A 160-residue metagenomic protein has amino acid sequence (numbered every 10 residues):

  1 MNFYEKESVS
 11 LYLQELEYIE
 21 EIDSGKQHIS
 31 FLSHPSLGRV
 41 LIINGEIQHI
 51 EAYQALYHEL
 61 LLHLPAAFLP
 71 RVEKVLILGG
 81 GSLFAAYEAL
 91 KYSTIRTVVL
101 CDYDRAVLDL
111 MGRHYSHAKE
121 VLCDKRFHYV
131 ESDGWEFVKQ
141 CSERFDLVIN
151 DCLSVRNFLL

Functional and structural regions predicted by a protein language model:
M1-V40: N-terminal auxiliary segments of SAM/dcSAM-dependent transferases
M1-Y4, S24-K26, A52-L160: The AdoMet/dcAdoMet-binding core of the Class I SAM-like
I29, Q48-H49: Short, isolated positions in well-ordered beta-strands
I43-G45: Short strand-turn-strand beta-turns centered on an Asx-Gly dipeptide
